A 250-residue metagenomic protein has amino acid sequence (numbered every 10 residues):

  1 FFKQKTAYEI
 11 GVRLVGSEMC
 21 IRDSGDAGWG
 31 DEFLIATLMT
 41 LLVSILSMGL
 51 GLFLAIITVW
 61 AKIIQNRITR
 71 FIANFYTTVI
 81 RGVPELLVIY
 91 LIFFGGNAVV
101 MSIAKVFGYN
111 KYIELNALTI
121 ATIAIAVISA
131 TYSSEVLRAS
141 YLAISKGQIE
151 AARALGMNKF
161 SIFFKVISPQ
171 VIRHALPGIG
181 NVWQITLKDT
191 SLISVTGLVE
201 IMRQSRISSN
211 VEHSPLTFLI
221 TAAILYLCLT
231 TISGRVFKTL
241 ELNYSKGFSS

Functional and structural regions predicted by a protein language model:
F1-G16, I21: Single conserved hydrophobic/aromatic residue that forms the stacking wall/gate of nucleotide- or nucleobase-binding
S17-E18, R22-S250: Transmembrane alpha-helices and adjacent helix-loop boundaries
